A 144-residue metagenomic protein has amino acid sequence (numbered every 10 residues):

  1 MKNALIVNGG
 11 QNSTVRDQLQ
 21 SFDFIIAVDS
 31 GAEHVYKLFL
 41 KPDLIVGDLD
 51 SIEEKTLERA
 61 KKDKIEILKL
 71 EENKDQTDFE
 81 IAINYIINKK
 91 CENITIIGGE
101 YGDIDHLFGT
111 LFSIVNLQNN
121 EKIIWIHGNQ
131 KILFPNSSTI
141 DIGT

Functional and structural regions predicted by a protein language model:
M1-A60: N-terminal beta-strand-loop-alpha-helix module at the start of alpha/beta ligand-binding or catalytic domains
F22-D23, P42, K64, C91 (+1 more regions): Short, well-ordered alpha-helix to beta-strand connector turns
D63-E71, K122-I124: A glycine-rich helix N-cap at a beta->alpha junction
I67-K89: Short phosphate-binding loop-to-helix
L68, F79-A82, Y101, L107 (+1 more regions): Flexible, surface-exposed loop/linker segments and immediately adjacent secondary-structure boundaries
E92-D103: N-terminal glycine-rich phosphate/adenylate-binding segment common to multiple enzyme folds
I104-V115: Short Gly/Thr/Asp-enriched flexible loops that form oxyanion-binding sites at enzyme active sites
I126-T144: Long, charged alpha-helical interface segments
